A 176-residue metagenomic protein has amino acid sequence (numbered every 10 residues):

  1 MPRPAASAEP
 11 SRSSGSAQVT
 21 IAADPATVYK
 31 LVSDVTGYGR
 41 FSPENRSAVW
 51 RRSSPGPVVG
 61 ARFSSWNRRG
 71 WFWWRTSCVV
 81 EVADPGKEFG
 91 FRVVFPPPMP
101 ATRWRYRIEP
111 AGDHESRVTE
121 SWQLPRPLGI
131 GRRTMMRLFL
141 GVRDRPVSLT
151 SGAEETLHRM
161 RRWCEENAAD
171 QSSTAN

Functional and structural regions predicted by a protein language model:
M1-S54, V58-V59, E165, A175-N176: Hydrophobic ligand-binding cavity/cleft-lining segments
S14-S16, W73-S77, P100-R105: Short, surface-exposed coil-to-beta transition loops
P25-A26, G56-P57, E81-K87, R107-R117 (+1 more regions): A short, structured loop/turn motif at beta-sheet edges
V28-V32, Y38, F63, V80 (+3 more regions): Hydrophobic pocket/interface hotspot
P57, G70-F72, P97-P100, T156: Short glycine/serine/proline-enriched coil/turn segments at secondary-structure junctions
A61-R69, G90-P96: Short beta-strand segments that buttress and anchor functional surface loops
V94-E155, R162: Beta-strand/loop substructures that line and gate deep hydrophobic ligand-binding cavities in soluble
L157-A175: Charged phosphate-binding loop/patch that engages nucleotide di/tri-phosphates or the phosphate backbone of nucleic
